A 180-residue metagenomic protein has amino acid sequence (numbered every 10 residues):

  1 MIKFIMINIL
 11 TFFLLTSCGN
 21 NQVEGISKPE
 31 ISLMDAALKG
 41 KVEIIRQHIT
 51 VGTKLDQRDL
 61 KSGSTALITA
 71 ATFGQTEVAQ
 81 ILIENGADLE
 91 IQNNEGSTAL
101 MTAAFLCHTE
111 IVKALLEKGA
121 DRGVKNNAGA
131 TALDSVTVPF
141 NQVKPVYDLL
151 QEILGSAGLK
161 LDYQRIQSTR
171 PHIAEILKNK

Functional and structural regions predicted by a protein language model:
I26, D59-L60, N93, N126: Ankyrin repeat boundary/linker residues
P29, S62-G63, G96, G129: Start-of-repeat signature of ankyrin repeats
I44, E77-V78, E110-I111, T169-I173: Conserved ankyrin/ankyrin-like repeat signature
L55-D56, L89, R122: Ankyrin-repeat inter-repeat connecting loop/turn
